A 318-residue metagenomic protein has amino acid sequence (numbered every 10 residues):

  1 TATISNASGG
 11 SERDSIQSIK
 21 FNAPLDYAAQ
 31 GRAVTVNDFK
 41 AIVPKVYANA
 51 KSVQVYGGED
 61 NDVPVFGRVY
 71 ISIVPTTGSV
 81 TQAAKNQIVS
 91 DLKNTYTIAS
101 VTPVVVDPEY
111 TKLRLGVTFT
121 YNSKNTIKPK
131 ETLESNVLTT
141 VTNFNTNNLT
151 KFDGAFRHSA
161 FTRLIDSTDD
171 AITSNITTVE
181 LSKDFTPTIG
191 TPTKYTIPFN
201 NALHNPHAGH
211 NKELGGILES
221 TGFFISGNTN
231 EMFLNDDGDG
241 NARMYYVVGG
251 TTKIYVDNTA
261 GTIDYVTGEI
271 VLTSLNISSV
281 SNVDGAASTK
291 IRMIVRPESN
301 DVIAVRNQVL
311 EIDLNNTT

Functional and structural regions predicted by a protein language model:
T1-A41, N316: Catalytic P-loop NTP-binding/switch module of NTPases
T1-A7, G240, G250-T318: Surface-exposed interaction regions enriched in Ser/Thr/Asp/Glu that occur as long low-complexity tracts or repetitive
Q30-N148, F152: Carbohydrate-recognition loop of C-type lectin domains
K40, V106, E131-E219: An aromatic-glycine-centered, glycine-rich loop/turn in mixed alpha/beta architecture
G78-V80, S123-K128, N148, S167 (+4 more regions): Short beta-strands and strand-coil junctions in structured, solvent-facing domains, enriched
A208-T229, R296, V302-T317: Hydrophobic core positions in small helical hairpin nucleic-acid-binding modules
H210-Y255: Structural flexibility/helix-modulation signal
